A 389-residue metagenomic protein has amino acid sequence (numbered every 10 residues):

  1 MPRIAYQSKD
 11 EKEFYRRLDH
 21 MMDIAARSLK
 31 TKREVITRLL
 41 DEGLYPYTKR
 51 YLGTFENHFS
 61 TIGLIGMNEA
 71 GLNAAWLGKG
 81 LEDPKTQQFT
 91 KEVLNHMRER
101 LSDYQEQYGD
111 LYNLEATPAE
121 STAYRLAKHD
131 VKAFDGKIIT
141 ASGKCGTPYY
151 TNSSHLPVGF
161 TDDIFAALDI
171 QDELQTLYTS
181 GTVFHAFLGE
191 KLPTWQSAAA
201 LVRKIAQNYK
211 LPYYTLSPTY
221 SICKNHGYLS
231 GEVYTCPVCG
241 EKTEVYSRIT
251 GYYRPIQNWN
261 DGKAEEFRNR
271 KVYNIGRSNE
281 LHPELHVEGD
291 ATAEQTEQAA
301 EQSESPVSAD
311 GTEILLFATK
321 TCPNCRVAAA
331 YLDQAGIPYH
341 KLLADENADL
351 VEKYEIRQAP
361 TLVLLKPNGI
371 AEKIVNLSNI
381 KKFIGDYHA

Functional and structural regions predicted by a protein language model:
M1-E304: Long, C-terminal-biased catalytic regions of enzyme "large/alpha" subunits
T235, V307, K353: Sequence context surrounding c-type heme c attachment/ligation sites in exported
E244, R326, A330, D349-E352 (+1 more regions): Alpha-helical elements of the RecA-like P-loop NTPase motor core of helicases
Y246, Q302-I337: Local sequence-structure signature of Cys/Sec-based thiol-disulfide redox active-site neighborhoods
F317-A318, G336-D349, Q358: Thiol-based oxidoreductase modules, predominantly thioredoxin-like and allied folds used for disulfide exchange
L350-Y354, F383-D386: CheY-like receiver
Y354-V363: Structural micro-motif
L365-A389: Non-catalytic, surface beta->alpha helical segment in thiol-disulfide oxidoreductase systems
